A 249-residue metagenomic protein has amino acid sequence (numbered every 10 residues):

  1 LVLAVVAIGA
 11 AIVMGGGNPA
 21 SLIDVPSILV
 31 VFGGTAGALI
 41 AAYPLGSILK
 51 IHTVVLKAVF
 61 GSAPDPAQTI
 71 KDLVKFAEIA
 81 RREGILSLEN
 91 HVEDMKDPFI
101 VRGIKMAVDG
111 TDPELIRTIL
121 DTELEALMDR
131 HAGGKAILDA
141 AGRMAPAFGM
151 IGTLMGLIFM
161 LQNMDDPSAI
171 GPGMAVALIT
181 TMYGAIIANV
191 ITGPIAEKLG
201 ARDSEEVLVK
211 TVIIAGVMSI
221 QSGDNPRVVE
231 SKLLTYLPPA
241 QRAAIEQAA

Functional and structural regions predicted by a protein language model:
V2, V6-P19, E125-R202: Helix-termination/interfacial motifs at the ends of transmembrane alpha-helices
A10-K135, E205-A249: Large intracellular
